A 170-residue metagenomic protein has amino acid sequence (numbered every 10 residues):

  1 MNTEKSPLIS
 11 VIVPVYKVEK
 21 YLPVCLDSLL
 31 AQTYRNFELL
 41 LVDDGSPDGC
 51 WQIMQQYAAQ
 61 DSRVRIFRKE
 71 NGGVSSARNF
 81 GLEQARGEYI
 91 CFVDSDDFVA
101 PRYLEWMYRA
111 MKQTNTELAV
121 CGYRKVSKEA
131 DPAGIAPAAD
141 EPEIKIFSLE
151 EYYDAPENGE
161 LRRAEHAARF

Functional and structural regions predicted by a protein language model:
M1-F170: Nucleotide-sugar donor-binding/catalytic module of glycosyltransferases that assemble extracellular/cell-envelope
